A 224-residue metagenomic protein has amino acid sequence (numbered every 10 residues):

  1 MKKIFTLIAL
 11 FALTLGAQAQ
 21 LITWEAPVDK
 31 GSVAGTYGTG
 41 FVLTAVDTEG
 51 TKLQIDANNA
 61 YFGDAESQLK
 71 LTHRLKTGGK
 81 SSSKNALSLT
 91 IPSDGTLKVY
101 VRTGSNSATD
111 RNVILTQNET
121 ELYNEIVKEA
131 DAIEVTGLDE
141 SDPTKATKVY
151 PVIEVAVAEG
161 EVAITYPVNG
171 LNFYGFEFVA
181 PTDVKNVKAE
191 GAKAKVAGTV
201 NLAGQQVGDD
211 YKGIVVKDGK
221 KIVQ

Functional and structural regions predicted by a protein language model:
M1-L21: Bacterial Sec-dependent N-terminal signal peptides
K2-K3, I214-Q224: C-terminal tail/sorting-segment detector
L21-I55, N59-Y61, N106-P181: Terminal, low-complexity interaction segments
A65-T96, A108-T109, K148-I153, L171-G175: Short beta-strands within extracellular/lumenal beta-sheet-rich domains
L89-I91, V101-S105, Y166-V168: Non-cytosolic beta-sheet module surface loops
V179-A203: Residue-level detector of functionally pivotal "anchor" positions at catalytic/ligand-binding pockets or at interdomain
